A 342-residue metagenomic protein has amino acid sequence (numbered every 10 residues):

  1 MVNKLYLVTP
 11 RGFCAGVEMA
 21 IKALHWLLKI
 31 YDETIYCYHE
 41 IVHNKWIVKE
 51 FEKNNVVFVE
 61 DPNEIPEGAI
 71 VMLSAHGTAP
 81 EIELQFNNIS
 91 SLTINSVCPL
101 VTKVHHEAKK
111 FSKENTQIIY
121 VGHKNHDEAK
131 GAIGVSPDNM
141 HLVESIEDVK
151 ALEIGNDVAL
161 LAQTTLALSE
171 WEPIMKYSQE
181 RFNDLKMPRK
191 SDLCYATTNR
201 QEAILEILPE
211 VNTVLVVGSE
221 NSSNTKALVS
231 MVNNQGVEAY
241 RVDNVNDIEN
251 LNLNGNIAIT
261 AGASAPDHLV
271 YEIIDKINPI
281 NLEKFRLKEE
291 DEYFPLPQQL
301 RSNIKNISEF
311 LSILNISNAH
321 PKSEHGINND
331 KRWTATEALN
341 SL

Functional and structural regions predicted by a protein language model:
M1-A261, D267-L342: The feature marks the mature, well-folded catalytic cores of soluble enzymes
